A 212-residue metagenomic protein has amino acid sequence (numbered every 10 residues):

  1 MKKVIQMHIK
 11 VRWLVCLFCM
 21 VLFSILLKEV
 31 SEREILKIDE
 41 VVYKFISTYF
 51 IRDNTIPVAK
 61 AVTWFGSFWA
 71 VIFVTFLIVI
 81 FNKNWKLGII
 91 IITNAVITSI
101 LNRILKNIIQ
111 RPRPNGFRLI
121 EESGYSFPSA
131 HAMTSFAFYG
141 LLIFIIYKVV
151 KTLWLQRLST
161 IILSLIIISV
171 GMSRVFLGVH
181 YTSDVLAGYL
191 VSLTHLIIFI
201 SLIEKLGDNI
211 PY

Functional and structural regions predicted by a protein language model:
M1-F68, N107-I109, R113-L119: N-terminal transmembrane-helix/juxtamembrane module of multi-pass inner/ER membrane proteins
K2-V11, N82-T93, Q156-R157: Membrane-interface helix-loop-helix junctions at transmembrane boundaries of multi-pass membrane enzymes, predominantly
K3, R118-Y212: Membrane-embedded catalytic cores of phosphoryl/pyrophosphoryl-handling enzymes
L14-V15, W69-F73, G88-T93, R157-S164 (+2 more regions): Hydrophobic alpha-helical transmembrane segments
F18, L22, I92-I104, L190 (+2 more regions): Hydrophobic, lipid-facing residues on alpha-helical transmembrane segments of integral membrane proteins
L22-L26, I97-I104, L165-R174: Aromatic-anchored segments of alpha-helical transmembrane domains
L27-K28, Y43, S47, A59 (+8 more regions): Membrane-water interface at transmembrane helix exits
L36, I80-T152: Membrane-interface loops
